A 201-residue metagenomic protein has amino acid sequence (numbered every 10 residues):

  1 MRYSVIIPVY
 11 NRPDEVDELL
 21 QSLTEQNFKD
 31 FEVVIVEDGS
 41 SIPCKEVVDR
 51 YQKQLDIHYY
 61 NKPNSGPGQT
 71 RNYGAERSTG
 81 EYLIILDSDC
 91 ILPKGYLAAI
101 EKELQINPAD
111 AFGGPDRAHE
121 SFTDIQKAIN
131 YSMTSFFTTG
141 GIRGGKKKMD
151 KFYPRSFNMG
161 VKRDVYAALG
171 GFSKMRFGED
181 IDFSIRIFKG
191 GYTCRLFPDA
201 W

Functional and structural regions predicted by a protein language model:
M1-E25: N-proximal low-complexity "stem/linker" segments adjacent to membrane-targeting elements
R2-S4, E32, D182: Cell-envelope/extracellular polymer assembly enzymes that use nucleotide-activated donors
L20-N61, S65: Acidic donor-binding segment of Leloir-type glycosyltransferases
I42-P43, C90-E103, I185: Acidic donor-binding/catalytic loop of UDP-sugar-dependent glycosyltransferases, especially processive GT2
K62-S78, A99, Y153-F157: Glycine-rich, basic loop-to-helix element that forms the pyrophosphate-binding segment of sugar-nucleotide handling
L83: Short aromatic/hydrophobic "clamp" motif used to bind/position activated sugar donors
G95-K127, Y131, T193, F197-W201: Conserved donor NDP-sugar-binding/catalytic core segment of glycosyltransferases
A118, T139-D164, M175-F177, D182 (+1 more regions): A recurrent flexible, glycine/aromatic-enriched loop bordering the glycosyltransferase active site that acts as
